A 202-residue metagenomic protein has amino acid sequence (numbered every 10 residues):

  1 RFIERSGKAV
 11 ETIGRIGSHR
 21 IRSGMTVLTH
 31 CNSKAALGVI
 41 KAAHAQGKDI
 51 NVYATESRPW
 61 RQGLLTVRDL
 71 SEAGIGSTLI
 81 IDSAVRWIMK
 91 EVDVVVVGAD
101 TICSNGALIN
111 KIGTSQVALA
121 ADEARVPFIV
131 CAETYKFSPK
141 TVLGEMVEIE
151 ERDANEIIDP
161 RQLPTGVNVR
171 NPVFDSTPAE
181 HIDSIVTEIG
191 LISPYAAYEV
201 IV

Functional and structural regions predicted by a protein language model:
R1-I80: N-terminal active-site beta-alpha-beta segment that forms phosphate/nucleotide-binding and substrate-recognition loops
T55-V202: Conserved phosphate- and dinucleotide-binding cores of soluble alpha/beta proteins, encompassing both enzyme active
